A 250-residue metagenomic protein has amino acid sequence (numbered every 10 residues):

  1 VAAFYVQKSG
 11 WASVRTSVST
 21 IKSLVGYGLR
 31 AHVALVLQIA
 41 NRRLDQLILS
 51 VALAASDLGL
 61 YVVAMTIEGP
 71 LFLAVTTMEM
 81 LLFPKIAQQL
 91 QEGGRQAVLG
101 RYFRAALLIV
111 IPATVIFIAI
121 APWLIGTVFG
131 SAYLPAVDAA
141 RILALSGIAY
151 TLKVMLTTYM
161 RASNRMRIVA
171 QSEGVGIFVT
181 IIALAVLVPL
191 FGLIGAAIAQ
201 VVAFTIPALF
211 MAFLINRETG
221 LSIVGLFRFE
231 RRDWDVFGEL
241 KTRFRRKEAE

Functional and structural regions predicted by a protein language model:
V1, G126, A140, N164-R167 (+3 more regions): Membrane-interface helix-loop junctions in multi-pass transport and translocation proteins
V1-R42, L81, Q88-A97, T219-A249: Interhelical loop/hinge segments that connect adjacent transmembrane helices in multipass membrane
V25, A87, G94-I120, V137-A140: Interfacial transmembrane-helix starts/ends
R30, D45-L47, G59-V75, R104 (+1 more regions): Alpha-helical transmembrane segments of polytopic membrane transporters and translocases
A52-A55, Q89, A162-S163, L190: Helix-loop interface residues and adjacent transmembrane-helix termini in multi-pass membrane transporters, primarily
A55, G100, I118-I148, I194 (+1 more regions): Interfacial segments at transmembrane-helix termini and the short loops linking adjacent helices
E68-G93, T157-A162: Helix-loop junctions and terminal segments of transmembrane helices in multi-pass membrane transport/translocation
A144-G174: Membrane-interface junctions at transmembrane-helix termini in multi-pass inner-membrane proteins
